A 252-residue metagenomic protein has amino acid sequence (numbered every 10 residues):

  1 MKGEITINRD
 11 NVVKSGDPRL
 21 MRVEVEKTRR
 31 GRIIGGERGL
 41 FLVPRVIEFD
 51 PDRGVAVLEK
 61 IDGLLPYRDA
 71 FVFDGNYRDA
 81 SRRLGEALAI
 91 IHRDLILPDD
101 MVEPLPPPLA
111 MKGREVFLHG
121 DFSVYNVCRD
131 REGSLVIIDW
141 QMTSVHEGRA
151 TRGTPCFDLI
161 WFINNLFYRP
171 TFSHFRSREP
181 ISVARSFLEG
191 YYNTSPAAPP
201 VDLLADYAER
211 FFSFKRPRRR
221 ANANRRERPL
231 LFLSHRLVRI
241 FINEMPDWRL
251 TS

Functional and structural regions predicted by a protein language model:
M1-R30, D69-A70: ATP-binding glycine-rich loop module of kinase domains
G3-I7, P106-F157: Active-site acidic catalytic loop and adjacent metal/ATP-binding pocket of ATP-dependent phosphoryl transfer enzymes
K27-F41, I91-L95: Structural motif at the C-terminus of the N-lobe alphaC helix and the adjacent alphaC-beta4 loop of the Hanks-type
V43-G54: Short beta-strand micro-motifs within the conserved protein kinase catalytic domain, predominantly in the N-lobe
R53-L65: Conserved short submotifs of the Hanks-type protein kinase catalytic core that shape the nucleotide-binding pocket
L64-K112: Conserved kinase catalytic-core helix
P155-P196, E209-R225: Active-site activation/catalytic loop segments of kinase-like enzymes and analogous catalytic loops in related
P196-P199, D206-S252: ATP/Mg2+ or Mg2+-diphosphate-binding catalytic cores that bind nucleotide phosphates or diphosphates via glycine-rich
